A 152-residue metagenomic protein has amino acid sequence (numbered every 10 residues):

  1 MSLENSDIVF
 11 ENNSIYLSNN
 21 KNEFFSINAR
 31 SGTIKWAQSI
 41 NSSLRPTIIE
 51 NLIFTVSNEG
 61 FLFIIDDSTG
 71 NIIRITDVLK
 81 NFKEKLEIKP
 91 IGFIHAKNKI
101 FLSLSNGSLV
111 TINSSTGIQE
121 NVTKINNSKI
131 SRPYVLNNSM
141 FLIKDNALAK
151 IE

Functional and structural regions predicted by a protein language model:
M1-N12, R30-E50, R74-H95, E120-N137: Extracytoplasmic beta-rich repeat domains
S14-L17, I53-T55, F63, K99-L102 (+1 more regions): Conserved beta-propeller blade signature
K21, E59, N106, D145-N146: Surface-exposed loop/turn positions within WD40 beta-propeller blades
F25-S26, F63, V110-T111, A149-K150: WD40 beta-propeller blade core
N28-S31, D66-G70, N113-G117, E152: Short loop/turn segments that connect beta-strands within beta-propeller blades
S42, N58-D67: Redox- and metal-dependent alpha/beta enzyme cores, enriched for Fe-S-associated oxidoreductases and cofactor-handling
G92-T111: C-terminal hydrophobic structural anchor segments that stabilize assembly/packing rather than catalytic chemistry
L142-I151: Short, low-complexity, Pro/Ser/Thr/Gly-rich segments in the mature regions of secreted, periplasmic
